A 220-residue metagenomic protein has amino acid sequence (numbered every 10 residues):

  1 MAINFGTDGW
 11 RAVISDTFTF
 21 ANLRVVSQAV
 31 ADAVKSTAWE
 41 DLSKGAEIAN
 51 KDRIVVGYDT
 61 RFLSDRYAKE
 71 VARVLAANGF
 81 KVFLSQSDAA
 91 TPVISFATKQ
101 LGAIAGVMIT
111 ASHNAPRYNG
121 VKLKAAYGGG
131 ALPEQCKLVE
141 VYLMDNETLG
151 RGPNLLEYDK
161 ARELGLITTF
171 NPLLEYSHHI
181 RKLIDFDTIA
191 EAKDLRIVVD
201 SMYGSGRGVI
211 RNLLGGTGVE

Functional and structural regions predicted by a protein language model:
M1-N78, I104, A161-I197, S205: An N-terminal, well-structured beta->alpha segment
W10, D59-R61, T110-S112, K124 (+1 more regions): Anionic group-transfer/hydrolysis microenvironments
W10, I14, D88-A89, V93 (+1 more regions): Long, contiguous hydrophobic alpha-helical segments, chiefly transmembrane helices and signal peptides
V13, L84, A126: Short, flexible active-site loop motifs that bind/organize anionic cofactors or intermediates
A31-A33, D41, V82-S85, A111 (+2 more regions): Short, surface-exposed, polar/charged, turn-prone segments marking secondary-structure boundaries
D41, E47, R53-Y118, N212-E220: N-terminal small/polar loop signature for handling phosphorylated ligands or for N-terminal nucleophile
N119-E220: Gly/Ser/Thr-enriched, mixed-charge loops and adjacent short helices that form phosphate/oxyanion-binding elements
